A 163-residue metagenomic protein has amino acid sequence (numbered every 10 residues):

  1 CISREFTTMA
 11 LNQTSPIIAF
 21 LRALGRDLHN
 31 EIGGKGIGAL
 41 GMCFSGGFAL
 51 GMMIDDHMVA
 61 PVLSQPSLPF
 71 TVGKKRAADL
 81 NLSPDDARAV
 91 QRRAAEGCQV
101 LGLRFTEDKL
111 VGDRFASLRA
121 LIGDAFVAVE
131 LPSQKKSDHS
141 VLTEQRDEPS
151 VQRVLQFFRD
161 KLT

Functional and structural regions predicted by a protein language model:
C1-T163: N-terminal cap/leader regions of alpha/beta-hydrolase-fold enzymes, predominantly small-molecule hydrolases
